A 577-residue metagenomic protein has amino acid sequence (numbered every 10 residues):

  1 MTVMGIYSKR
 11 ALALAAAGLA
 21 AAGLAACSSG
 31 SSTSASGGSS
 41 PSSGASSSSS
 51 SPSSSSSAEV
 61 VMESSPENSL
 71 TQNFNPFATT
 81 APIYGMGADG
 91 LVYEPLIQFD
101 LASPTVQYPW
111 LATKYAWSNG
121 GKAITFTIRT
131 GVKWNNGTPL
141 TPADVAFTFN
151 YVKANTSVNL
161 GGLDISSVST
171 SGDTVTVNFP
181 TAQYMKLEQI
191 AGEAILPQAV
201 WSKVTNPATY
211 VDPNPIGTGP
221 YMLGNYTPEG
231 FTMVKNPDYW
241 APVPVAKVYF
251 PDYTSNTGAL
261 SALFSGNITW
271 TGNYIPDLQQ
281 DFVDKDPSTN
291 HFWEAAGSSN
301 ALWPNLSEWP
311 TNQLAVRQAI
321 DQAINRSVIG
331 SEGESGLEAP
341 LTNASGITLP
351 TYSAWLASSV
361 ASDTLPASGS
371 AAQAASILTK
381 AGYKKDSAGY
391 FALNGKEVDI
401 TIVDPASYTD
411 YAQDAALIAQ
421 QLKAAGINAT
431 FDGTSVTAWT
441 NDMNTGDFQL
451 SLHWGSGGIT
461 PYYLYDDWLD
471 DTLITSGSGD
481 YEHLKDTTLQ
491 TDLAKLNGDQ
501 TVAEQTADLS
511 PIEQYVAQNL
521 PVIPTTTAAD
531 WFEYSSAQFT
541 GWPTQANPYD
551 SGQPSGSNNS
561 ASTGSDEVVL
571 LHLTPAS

Functional and structural regions predicted by a protein language model:
E63-W117, I216: N-terminal lobe/hinge region of extracytoplasmic solute-binding protein
P82-I83, A102, A191-V243, K247 (+4 more regions): Gly/Pro-rich hinge or "lid" segments in bacterial periplasmic/extracellular proteins
T113-T156, T176, P310-N312: Aromatic- and charge-enriched surface segment that lines or borders ligand/interaction sites
A116, T127, L160-K203: Surface-exposed binding/hinge segments that line and control ligand-binding clefts or catalytic entry sites
T141-T148, D173-N178, G219-P220, A246-K247 (+6 more regions): Alpha-helical secondary-structure segments
P228, K384-G457: Ligand/substrate-recognition segments at binding pockets and active sites
K235, I324-S358, Q373, D410-A419 (+1 more regions): Detector for C-terminal structural segments
N236-D281, N428-T430, S435-V436: Ligand-site clamp/hinge motif
